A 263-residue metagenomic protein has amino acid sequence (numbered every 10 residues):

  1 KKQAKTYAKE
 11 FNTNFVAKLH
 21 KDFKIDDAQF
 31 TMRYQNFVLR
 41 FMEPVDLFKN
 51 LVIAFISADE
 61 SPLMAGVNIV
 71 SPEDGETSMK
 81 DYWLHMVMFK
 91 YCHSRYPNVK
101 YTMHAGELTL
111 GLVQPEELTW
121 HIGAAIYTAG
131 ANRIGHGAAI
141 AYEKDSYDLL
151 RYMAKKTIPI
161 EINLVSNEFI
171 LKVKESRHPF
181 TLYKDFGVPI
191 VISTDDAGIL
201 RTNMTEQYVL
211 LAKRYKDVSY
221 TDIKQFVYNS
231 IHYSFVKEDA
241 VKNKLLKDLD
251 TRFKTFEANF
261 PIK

Functional and structural regions predicted by a protein language model:
K1-M88: Metal-coordinating catalytic core of metallo-dependent amide/deamination hydrolases
M32-N36, A65-I69, Y101-H104, N132-H136 (+2 more regions): Hydrophobic faces of well-ordered beta-strands that scaffold small-molecule active sites in alpha/beta enzyme cores
N36-M42, S71-G75, A105-T109, G130 (+3 more regions): Active-site-proximal loop/turn and secondary-structure-junction residues that shape catalytic pockets, frequently
F55, D59-A129: Acidic, glycine-rich loop-and-beta core segments that form the ion-binding/anion-interacting portion of active sites
L63-M64, I122, Y127-R133, M153-I160 (+1 more regions): Glycine-enriched alpha-helix->loop->beta-strand junction motifs that scaffold or abut catalytic
K80-D81, T109-G123, Y142-Y152, I170-T181 (+1 more regions): Histidine/acidic-residue-rich catalytic or RNA/ligand-binding cores of hydrolases and nuclease-related proteins
K100-L110, V188-M204: Short acidic/histidine-rich active-site segments
R151, E206, K216-K263: Mid-to-C-terminal alpha-helical segments outside catalytic/metal-binding sites
